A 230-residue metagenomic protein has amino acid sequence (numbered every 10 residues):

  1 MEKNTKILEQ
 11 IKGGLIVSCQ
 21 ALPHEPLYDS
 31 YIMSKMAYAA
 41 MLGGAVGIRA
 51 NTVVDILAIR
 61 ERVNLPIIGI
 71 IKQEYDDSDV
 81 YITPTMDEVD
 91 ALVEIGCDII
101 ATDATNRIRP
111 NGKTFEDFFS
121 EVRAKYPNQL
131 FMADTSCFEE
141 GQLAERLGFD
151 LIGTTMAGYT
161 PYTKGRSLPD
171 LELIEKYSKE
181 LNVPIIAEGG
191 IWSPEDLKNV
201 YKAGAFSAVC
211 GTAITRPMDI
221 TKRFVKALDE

Functional and structural regions predicted by a protein language model:
M1-Y28, R60-E61: N-terminal amphipathic alpha-helix/helix-capping segment at the start of soluble metabolic enzymes
E2, P26-S30, R49-I68, D79-M86 (+5 more regions): Active-site-adjacent beta->alpha loops and helix N-cap segments on the catalytic face of soluble alpha/beta enzymes
K12-V17, V63-D77, R123-A133, K179-E188: Short beta-strand/loop segments at the ligand-binding rim of alpha/beta enzyme cores
Q20-L22, L42, I71-Y75, I95-R109 (+2 more regions): Glycine-rich phosphate-binding active-site loops on the catalytic face of alpha/beta enzymes
A37-R49, I95-G96: Catalytic domains of carbohydrate-active enzymes, especially glycoside hydrolases
G47-T52, I56, I68-I70, D98-D103 (+3 more regions): Short beta-strand segments at enzyme active-site cores
D76-L92, S136-G148, P184-A187, I191-A208: Catalytic cores of alpha/beta
